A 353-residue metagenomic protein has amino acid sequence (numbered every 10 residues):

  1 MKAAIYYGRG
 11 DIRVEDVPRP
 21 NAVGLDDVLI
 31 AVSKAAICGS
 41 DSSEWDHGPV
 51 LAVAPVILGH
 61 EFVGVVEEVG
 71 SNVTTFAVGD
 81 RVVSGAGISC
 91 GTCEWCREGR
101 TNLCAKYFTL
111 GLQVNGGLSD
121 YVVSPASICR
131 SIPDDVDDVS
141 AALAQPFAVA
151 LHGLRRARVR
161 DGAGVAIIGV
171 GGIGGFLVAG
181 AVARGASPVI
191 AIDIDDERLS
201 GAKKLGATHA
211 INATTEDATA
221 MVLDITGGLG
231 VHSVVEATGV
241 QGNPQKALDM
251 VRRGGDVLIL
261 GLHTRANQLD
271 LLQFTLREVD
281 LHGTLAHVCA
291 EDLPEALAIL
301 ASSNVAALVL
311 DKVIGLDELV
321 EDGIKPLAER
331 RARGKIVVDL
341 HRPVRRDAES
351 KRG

Functional and structural regions predicted by a protein language model:
P20-A35, G48-E94, P133-D135: Glycine-rich beta-strand-centered segment in the early N-terminal region that forms part of a ligand/cofactor-binding
S33-A35, S71, G87, T101 (+3 more regions): Short, surface-exposed secondary-structure boundary micro-motifs
I88-I168: NAD(P)H dinucleotide-binding glycine-rich loop of Rossmann-like/cofactor-binding domains, especially the beta1-alpha1
V136-T215, A220: Mid-domain Rossmann-like dinucleotide-binding core that forms the NAD(H)/NADP(H) cofactor-binding site
A157, S200, K204-D280, D322 (+1 more regions): Glycine-rich cofactor phosphate-binding loops and adjacent beta1-alpha1 units of small-molecule cofactor enzyme domains
Q245-D249, A290-G353: C-terminal hydrophobic helical "lid"/dimerization subdomain of Rossmann-like NAD(P)H-dependent oxidoreductases
D256, L269-V309: Rossmann-fold dehydrogenase core element
